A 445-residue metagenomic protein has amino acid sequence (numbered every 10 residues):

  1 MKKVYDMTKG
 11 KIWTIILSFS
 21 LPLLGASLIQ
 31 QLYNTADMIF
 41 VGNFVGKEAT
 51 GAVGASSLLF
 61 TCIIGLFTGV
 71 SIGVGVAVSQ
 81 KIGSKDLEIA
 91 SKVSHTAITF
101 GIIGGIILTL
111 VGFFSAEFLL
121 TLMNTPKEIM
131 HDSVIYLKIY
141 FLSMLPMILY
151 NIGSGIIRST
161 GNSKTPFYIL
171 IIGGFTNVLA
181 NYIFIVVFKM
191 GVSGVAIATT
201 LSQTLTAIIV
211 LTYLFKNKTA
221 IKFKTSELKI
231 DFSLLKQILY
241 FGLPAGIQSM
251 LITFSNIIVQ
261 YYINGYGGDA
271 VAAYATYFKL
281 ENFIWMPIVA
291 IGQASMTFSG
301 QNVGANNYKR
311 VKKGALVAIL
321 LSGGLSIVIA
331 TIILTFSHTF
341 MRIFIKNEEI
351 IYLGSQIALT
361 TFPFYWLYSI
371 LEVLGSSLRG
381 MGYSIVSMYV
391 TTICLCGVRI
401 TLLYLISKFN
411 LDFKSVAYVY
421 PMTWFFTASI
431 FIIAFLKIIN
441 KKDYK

Functional and structural regions predicted by a protein language model:
M1-S20, V78-S143, V187-L243, S299-F364 (+1 more regions): Short alpha-helical transmembrane segments in multi-pass integral membrane proteins
L21, D37, V74-G75, S115-A116 (+11 more regions): Hydrophobic/aromatic residues in alpha-helical transmembrane segments
L24-I72, V76, Y140-M147, K236-Q301 (+4 more regions): Transmembrane helix-bundle signature of multi-pass secondary active exporters and lipid flippases
T35, F44-K47, K81-S84, S159-T160 (+5 more regions): Helix-loop interface residues and adjacent transmembrane-helix termini in multi-pass membrane transporters, primarily
T50-L110, M147-P166, A273-S337, Y368-T391 (+1 more regions): Small-residue-rich hydrophobic transmembrane alpha-helices
C62-G65, N177-N181, A207-L211, F283-M286 (+3 more regions): Hydrophobic transmembrane alpha-helices of multi-pass small-molecule transporters
S71, I139-R158, P166-N177, V195-V210 (+4 more regions): Short runs within selected transmembrane alpha-helices of multi-pass transporters and secretion channels
